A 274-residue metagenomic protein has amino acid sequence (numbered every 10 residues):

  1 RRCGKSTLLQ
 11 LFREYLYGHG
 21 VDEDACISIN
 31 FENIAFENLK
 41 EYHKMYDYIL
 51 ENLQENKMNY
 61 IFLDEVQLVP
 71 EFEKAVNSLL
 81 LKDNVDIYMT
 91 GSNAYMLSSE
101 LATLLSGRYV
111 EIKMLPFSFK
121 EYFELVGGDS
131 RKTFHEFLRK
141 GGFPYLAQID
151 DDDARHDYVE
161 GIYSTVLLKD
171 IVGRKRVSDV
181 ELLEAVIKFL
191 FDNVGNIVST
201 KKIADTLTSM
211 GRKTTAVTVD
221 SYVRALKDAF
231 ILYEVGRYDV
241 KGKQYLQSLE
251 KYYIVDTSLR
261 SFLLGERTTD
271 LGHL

Functional and structural regions predicted by a protein language model:
R1-R2: Walker A (P-loop) phosphate-binding loop of P-loop NTPases
S6: Walker A/P-loop
R13-A25: Post-Walker A helix-loop "phosphate-sensing" segment adjacent to the P-loop in P-loop NTPases
A25-N59: Short glycine-rich substrate-engagement loop in P-loop NTPases that contacts/grips substrate
Q54-F72: Conserved P-loop NTPase "ATPase switch" module shared by AAA+ and STAND
F62, D86-S92, K113: Structural recognition of the conserved hydrophobic beta-strand(s) that form the central parallel beta-sheet of P-loop
S92-A94, S99-I197, Y233: Interdomain motor-coupling "hinge/lid" segment immediately C-terminal to the ATP-binding subdomain of NTP-driven enzymes
D152-L274: Accessory nucleic acid-recognition modules appended to NTPase machines
